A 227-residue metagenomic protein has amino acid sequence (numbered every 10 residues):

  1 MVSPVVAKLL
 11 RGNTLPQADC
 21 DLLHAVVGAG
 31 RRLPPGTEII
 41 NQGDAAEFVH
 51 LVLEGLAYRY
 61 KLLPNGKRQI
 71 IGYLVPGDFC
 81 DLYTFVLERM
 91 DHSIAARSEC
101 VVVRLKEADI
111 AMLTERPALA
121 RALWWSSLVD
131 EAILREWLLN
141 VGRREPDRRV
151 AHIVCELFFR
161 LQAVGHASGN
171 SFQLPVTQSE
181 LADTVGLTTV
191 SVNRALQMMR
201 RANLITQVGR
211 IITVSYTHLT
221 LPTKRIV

Functional and structural regions predicted by a protein language model:
M1-P35, F79-C80, T84-L87: Cyclic nucleotide-binding regulatory module and flanking cytosolic helices
R31, H50, G72, A95 (+4 more regions): Residues that recognize and position ribonucleotide moieties
T37-E99: Cyclic nucleotide-binding regulatory domains
V52, K106-E107, P222: Short, proline-centered helix/strand-breaking motifs
G72-E136: Cyclic-nucleotide recognition modules
A118-G186: Polybasic "coupling" helices that flank or enter modular domains
F159-L219: Phosphate-/nucleic-acid-contacting segments
H218, T223-V227: Single conserved hydrophobic/aromatic residue that forms the stacking wall/gate of nucleotide- or nucleobase-binding
